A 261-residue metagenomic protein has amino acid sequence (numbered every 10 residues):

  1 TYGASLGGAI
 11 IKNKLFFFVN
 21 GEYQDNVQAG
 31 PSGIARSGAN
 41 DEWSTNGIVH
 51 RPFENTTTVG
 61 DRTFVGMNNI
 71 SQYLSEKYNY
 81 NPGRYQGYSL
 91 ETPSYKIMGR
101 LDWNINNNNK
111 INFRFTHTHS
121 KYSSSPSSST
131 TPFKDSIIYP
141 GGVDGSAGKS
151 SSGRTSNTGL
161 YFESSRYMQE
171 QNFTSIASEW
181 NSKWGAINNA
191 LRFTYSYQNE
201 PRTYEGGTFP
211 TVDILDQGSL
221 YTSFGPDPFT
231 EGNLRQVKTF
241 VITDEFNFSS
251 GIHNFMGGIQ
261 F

Functional and structural regions predicted by a protein language model:
T1-S124, M168-Y195: Transmembrane beta-barrel wall of Gram-negative outer-membrane proteins
L90-S94, N107-F261: Replace "related TpsB outer-membrane translocases also match" with "some related outer-membrane beta-barrels such as
